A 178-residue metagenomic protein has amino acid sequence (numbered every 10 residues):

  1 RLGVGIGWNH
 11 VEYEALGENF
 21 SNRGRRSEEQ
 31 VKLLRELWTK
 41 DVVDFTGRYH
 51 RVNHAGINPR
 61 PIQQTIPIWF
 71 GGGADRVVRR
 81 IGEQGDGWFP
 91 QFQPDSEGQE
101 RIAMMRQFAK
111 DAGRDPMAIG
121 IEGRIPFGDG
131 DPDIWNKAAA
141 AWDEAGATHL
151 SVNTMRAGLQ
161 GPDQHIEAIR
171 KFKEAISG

Functional and structural regions predicted by a protein language model:
R1-G178: Active-site-adjacent structural elements that line small-molecule/cofactor binding pockets in enzymes
